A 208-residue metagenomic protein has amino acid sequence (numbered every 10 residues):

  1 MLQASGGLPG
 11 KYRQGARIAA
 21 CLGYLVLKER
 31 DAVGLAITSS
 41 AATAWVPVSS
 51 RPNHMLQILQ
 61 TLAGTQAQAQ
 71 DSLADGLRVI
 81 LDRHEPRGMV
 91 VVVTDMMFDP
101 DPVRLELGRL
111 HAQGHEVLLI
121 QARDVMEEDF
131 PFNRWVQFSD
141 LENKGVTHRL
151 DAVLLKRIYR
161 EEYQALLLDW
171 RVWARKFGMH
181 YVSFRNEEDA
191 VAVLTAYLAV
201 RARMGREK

Functional and structural regions predicted by a protein language model:
M1-K208: Exposed, interaction-prone extracellular/peripheral surfaces
